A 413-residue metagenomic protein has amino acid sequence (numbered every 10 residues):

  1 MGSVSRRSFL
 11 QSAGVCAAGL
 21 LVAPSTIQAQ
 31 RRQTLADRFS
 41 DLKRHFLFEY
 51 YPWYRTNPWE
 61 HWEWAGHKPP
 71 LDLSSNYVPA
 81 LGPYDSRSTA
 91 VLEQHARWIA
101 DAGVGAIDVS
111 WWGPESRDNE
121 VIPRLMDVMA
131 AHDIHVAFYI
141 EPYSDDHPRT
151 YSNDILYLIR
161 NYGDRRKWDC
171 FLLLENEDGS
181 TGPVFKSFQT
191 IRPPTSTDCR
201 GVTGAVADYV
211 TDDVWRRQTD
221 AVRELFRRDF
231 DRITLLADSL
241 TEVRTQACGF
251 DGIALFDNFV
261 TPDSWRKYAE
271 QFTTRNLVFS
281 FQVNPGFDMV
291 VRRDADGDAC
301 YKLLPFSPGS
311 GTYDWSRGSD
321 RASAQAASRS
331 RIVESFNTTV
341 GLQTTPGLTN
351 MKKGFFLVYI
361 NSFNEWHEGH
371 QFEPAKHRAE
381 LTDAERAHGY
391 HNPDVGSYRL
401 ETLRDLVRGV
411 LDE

Functional and structural regions predicted by a protein language model:
G2, S8-A29: N-terminal export signals
R32-E413: Glycan-processing catalytic domains of CAZymes
